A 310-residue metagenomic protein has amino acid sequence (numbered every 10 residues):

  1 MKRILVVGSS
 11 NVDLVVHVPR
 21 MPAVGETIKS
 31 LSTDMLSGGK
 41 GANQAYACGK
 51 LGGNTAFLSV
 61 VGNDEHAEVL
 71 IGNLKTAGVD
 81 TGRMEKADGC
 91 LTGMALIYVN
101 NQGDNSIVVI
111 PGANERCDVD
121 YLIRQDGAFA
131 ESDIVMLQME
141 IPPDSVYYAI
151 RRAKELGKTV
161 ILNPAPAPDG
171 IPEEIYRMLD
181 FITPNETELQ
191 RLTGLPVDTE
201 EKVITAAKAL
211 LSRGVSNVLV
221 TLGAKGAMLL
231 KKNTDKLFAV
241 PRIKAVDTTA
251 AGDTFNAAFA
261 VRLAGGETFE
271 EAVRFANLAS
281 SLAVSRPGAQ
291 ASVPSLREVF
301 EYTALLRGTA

Functional and structural regions predicted by a protein language model:
M1-V60, E65-T76, A245-V246, A310: Glycine-rich phosphate/adenosyl-contacting loop at the front of the ribokinase-like
I4, D169, E173-E174, E200-A310: Conserved phosphate-binding/catalytic region of the ribokinase-like
D34, L58-N63, G82-T92, A165 (+1 more regions): Beta-strand->loop->alpha-helix junctions that form or flank phosphate-binding loops in nucleotide-handling enzymes
Y46, M94-Y98, G226-L230: Short beta-strand scaffold segments in enzyme catalytic cores
G82-A87, I97-I134, M139: Conserved phosphate-binding/catalytic loop of the ribokinase/pfkB sugar-kinase fold
Y121, I134-T205, A224-A227: Conserved beta-alpha-beta core of the PfkB/ribokinase-like small-molecule kinase fold
